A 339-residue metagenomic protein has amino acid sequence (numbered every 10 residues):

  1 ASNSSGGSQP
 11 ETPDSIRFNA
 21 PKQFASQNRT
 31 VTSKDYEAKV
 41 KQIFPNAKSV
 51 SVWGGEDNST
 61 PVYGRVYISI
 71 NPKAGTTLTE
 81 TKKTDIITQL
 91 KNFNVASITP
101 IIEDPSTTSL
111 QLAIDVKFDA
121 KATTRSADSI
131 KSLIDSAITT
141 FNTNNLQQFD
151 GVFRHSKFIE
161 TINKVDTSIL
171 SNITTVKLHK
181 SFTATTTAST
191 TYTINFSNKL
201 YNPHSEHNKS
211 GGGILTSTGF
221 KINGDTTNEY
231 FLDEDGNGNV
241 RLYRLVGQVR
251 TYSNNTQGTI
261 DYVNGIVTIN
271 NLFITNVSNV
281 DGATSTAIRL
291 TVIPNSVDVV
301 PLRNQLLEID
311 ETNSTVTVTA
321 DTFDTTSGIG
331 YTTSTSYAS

Functional and structural regions predicted by a protein language model:
A1-A38, E311-Y337: Catalytic P-loop NTP-binding/switch module of NTPases
S2, G55-T60, E103-Q111, G151-T161 (+1 more regions): A glycine-rich phosphate-binding loop feature that marks nucleotide/adenosyl-phosphate handling sites
Q27-F149: Carbohydrate-recognition loop of C-type lectin domains
D128-N223: An aromatic-glycine-centered, glycine-rich loop/turn in mixed alpha/beta architecture
N144, D225-T284: Extended, beta-strand-rich, solvent-exposed assembly scaffolds of outer structural proteins
H204-T227, E234, I293, V299-I329: Hydrophobic core positions in small helical hairpin nucleic-acid-binding modules
T275-V300: Extended Gly/Ser/Thr-rich low-complexity repeat segments, especially those forming or decorating extracellular
